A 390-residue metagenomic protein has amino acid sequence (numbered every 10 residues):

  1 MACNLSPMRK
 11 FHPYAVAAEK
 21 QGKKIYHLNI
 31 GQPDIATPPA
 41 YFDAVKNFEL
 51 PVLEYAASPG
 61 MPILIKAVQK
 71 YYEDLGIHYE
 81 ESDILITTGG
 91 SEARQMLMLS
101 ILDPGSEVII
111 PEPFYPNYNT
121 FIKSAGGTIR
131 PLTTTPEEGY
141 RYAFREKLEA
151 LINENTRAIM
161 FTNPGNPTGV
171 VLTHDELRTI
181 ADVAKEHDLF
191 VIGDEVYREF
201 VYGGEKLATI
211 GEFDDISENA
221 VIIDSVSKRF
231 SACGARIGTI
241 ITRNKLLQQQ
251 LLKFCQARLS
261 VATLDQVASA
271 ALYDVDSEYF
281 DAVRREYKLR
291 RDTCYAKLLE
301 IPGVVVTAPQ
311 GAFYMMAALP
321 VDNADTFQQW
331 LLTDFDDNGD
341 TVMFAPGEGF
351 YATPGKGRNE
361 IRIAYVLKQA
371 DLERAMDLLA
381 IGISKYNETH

Functional and structural regions predicted by a protein language model:
A2-G89, M96, K147, L272-V275 (+1 more regions): N-terminal small-domain helix-loop-helix segment of the aminotransferase-like
A18-Q21, A125, E186-H187: Helix C-cap/helix->beta junction micro-motif
H78, E149-A150, W330-M343, F350-H390: PLP-dependent enzyme catalytic core of the Aspartate aminotransferase-like
S100-I122: Conserved PLP-anchoring active-site segment centered on the Schiff-base-forming lysine
T135-G203: Active-site phosphate-binding strand-loop segment of PLP-dependent enzymes
E212-Q250: Active-site PLP attachment segment
Q249-C255, Y273-Y295: Structural signature of PLP-dependent enzymes
A270, E286-Y295, V306-L319: Conserved glycine-rich beta-strand-loop-beta hairpin in the small C-terminal domain of fold type I
